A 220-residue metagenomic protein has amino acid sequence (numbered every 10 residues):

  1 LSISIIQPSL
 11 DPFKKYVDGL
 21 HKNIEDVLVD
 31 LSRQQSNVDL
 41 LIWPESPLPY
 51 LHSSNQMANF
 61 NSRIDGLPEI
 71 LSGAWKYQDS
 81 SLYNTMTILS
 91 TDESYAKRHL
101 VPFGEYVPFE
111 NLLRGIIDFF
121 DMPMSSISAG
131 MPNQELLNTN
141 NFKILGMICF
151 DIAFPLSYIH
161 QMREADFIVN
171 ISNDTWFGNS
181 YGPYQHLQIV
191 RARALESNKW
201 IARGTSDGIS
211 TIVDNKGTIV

Functional and structural regions predicted by a protein language model:
L1-V220: Enzyme catalytic cores with a strong preference for nitrogen-chemistry domains
